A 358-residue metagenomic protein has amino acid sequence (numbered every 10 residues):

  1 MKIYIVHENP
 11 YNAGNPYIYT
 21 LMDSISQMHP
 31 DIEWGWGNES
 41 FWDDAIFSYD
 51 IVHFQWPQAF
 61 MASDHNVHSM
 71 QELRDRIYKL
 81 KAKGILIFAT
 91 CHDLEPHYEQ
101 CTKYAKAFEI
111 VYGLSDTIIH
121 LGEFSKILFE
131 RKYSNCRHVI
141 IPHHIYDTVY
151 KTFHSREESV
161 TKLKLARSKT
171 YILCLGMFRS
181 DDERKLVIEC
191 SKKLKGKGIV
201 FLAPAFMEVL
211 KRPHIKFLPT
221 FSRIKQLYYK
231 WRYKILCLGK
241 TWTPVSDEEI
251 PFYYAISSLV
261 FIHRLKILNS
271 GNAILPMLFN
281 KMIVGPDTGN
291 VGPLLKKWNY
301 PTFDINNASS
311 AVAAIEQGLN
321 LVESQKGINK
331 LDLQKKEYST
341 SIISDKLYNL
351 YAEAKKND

Functional and structural regions predicted by a protein language model:
G113-E130, S134-T152: Donor nucleotide-sugar binding/catalytic pocket of nucleotide-sugar-dependent glycosyltransferases
K151-L165: A short helix/loop element that forms part of the nucleotide-sugar donor recognition site in Leloir-type
L165-D182, I188-S191, F201-L202: Conserved donor-binding/catalytic core segment of Leloir-type glycosyltransferases
P213-F252: Nucleotide-activated donor-binding/catalytic signature segment of Leloir-type glycosyltransferases, i.e., the conserved
K234-I235, P251-L268: Acidic donor-binding loop of glycosyltransferase active sites
I262, M282-G285: Short hydrophobic beta-strand element within catalytic cores of glycosyltransferases and related nucleotide-activated
G292-G318: Change "using UDP/GDP/dTDP sugars" to "using nucleotide sugars
S309, A313, N320-K355: A charged, aromatic-enriched C-terminal amphipathic alpha-helix characteristic of glycosyltransferases across folds
